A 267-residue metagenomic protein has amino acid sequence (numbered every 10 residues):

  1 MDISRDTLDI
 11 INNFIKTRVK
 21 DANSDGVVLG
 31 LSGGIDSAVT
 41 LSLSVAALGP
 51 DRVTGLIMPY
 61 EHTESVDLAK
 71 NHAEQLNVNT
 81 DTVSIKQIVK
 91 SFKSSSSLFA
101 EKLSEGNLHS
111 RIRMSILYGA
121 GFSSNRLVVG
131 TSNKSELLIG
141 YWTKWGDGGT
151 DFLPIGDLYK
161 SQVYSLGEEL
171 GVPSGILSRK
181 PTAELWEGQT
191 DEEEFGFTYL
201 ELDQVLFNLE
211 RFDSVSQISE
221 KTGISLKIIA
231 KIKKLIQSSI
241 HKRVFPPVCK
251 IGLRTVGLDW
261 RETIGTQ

Functional and structural regions predicted by a protein language model:
M1-L29, L43-A46, P50-T54, M58-E61 (+1 more regions): ATP/NTP-dependent adenylation/nucleotidyl-transfer catalytic domains that generate, transfer, or process NMP-activated
G34: Conserved G/P- and acidic residue-centered "switch" motifs that form tight phosphate/ATP-binding loops in soluble
S37: Catalytic nucleophile loop
